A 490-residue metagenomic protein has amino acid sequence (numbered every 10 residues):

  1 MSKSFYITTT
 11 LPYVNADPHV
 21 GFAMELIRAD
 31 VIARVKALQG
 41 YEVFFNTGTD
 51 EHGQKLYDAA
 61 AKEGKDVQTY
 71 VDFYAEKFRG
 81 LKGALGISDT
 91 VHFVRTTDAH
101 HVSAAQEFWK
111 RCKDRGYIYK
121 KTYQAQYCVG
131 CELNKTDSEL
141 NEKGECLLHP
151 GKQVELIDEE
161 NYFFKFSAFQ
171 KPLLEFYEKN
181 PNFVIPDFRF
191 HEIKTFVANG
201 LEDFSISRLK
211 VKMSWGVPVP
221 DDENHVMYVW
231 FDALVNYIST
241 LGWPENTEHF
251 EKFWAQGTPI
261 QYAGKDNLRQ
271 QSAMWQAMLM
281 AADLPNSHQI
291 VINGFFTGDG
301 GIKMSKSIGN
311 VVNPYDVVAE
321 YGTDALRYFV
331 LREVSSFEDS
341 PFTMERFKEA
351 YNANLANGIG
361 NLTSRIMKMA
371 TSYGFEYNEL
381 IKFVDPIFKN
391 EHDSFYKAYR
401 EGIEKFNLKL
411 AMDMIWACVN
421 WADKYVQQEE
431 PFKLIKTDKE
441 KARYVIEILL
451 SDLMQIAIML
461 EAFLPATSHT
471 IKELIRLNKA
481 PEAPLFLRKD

Functional and structural regions predicted by a protein language model:
M1-S4, F44, G48, K65-Q68 (+6 more regions): Basic, alpha-helical terminal appendages of large translation-related enzymes
S2-T47, R95, V102-A104, P150 (+2 more regions): Structured secondary-structure scaffolds
Y57-E63, E107-F108: Glycine-rich loop at the start of a catalytic domain that most often binds anionic cofactors/ligands
T69-T90: A glycine-rich helix N-cap at a beta->alpha junction
T90, R111, Y127, N134 (+2 more regions): The −1 position to Zn-ligating cysteines in a subset of zinc-ribbon hairpins
T97-Y117, Y127: Feature captures the FAD/FMN-dependent oxidoreductase FAD-binding
D339-T343, D393-E401: Short, charged/polar, low-complexity loop and linker segments that flank or interrupt alpha-helical bundles
K368-D385, K409-M414, Q427-K436: Short acidic alpha-helical/loop segments enriched in Asp/Glu that coordinate divalent cations
